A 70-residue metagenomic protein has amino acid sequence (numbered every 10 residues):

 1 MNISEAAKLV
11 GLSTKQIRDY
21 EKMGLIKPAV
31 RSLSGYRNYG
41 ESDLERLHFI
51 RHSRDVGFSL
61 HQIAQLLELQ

Functional and structural regions predicted by a protein language model:
M1-E68: Basic helix-turn-helix/winged-helix DNA-binding cores and closely related short helical interaction motifs
